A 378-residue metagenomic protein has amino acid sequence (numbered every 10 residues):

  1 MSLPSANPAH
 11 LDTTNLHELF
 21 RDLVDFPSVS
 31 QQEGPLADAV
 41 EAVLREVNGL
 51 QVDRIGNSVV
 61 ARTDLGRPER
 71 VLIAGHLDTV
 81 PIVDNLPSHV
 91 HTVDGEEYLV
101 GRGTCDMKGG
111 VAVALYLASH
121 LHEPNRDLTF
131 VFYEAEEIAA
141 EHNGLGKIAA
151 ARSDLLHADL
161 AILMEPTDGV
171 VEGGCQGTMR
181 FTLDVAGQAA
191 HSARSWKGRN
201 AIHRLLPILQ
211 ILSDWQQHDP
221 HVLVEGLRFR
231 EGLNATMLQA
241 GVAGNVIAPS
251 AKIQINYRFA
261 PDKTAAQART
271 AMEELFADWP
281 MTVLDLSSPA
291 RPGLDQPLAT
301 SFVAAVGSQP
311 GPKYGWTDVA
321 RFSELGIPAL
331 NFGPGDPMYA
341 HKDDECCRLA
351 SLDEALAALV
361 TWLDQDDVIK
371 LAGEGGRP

Functional and structural regions predicted by a protein language model:
S2-L77, I82, S250-N256, A271-E274 (+2 more regions): N-terminal helical capping/dimerization or prosegment-like subdomains of hydrolases acting on amide or phosphate bonds
S2-P4, L11, P166, G173-G174 (+1 more regions): Metal-dependent amide/peptide-bond hydrolase catalytic core, centered on the "pita-bread" metallohydrolase fold
V40, V111-L121, L145-I148, L205-I208 (+2 more regions): Buried hydrophobic packing segments
E46-R54, V90-H91, D278-T282, G307-G311: Short secondary-structure junctions
V59-T63, D94-G101, M281: Generic recognition of long tandem-repeat/solenoid scaffolds
R70-F132, G144: Active-site metal-coordination/substrate-binding segment of hydrolases, especially metallo-dependent peptidases
T92-E97, L117-V131, D154-H157, L212-V222 (+1 more regions): Phosphate-handling active-site elements
A112-R180: Acidic/histidine-rich catalytic neighborhood of metal-dependent amide-processing enzymes
